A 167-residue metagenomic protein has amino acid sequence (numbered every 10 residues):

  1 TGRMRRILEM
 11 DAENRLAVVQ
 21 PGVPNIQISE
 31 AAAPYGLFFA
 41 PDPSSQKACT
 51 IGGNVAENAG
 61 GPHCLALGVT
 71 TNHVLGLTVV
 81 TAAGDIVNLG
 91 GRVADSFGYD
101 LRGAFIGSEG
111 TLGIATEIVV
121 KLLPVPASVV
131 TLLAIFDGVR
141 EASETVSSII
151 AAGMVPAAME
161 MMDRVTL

Functional and structural regions predicted by a protein language model:
T1: Short basic, glycine-rich beta-strand/loop surfaces that mediate nucleic-acid
R6-M162: FAD-binding subdomain of flavoenzyme oxidoreductases
V165-L167: Glycine-rich, positively charged N-terminal anion/phosphate-binding segment
